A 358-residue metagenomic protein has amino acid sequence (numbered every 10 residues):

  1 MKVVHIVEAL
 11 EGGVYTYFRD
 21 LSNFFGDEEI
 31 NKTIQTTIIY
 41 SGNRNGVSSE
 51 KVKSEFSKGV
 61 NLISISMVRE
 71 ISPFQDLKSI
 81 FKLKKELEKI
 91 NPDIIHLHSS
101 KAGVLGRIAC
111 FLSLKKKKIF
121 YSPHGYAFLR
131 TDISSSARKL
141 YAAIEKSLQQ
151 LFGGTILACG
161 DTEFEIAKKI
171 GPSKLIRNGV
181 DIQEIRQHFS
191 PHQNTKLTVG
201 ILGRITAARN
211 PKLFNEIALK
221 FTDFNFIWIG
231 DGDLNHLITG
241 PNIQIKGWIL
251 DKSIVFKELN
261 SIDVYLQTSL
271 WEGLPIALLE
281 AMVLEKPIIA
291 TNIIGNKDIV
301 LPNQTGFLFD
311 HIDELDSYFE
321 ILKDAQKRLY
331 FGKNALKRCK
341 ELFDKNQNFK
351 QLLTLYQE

Functional and structural regions predicted by a protein language model:
H5-Q75, E163-A167, G232-L234: N-terminal strand-loop element at the rim of the active site of nucleotide-sugar-dependent glycosyltransferases
Y15-N23, I201-K220, H236: A conserved mid-protein helix/loop that constitutes part of the nucleotide-sugar donor-binding site
I63, K118, A142-H188: Donor nucleotide-sugar binding/catalytic pocket of nucleotide-sugar-dependent glycosyltransferases
H236-L250: Nucleotide-activated donor-binding/catalytic signature segment of Leloir-type glycosyltransferases, i.e., the conserved
L270: Aromatic "clamp/platform" in nucleotide-sugar-dependent glycosyltransferases that forms part of the donor/acceptor
P287-A290, V300: Short hydrophobic beta-strand element within catalytic cores of glycosyltransferases and related nucleotide-activated
L301-N303, F307-D313, E320-Q326: Conserved acidic donor-binding segment of nucleotide-sugar-dependent glycosyltransferases
D313, Q326-Q357: A charged, aromatic-enriched C-terminal amphipathic alpha-helix characteristic of glycosyltransferases across folds
